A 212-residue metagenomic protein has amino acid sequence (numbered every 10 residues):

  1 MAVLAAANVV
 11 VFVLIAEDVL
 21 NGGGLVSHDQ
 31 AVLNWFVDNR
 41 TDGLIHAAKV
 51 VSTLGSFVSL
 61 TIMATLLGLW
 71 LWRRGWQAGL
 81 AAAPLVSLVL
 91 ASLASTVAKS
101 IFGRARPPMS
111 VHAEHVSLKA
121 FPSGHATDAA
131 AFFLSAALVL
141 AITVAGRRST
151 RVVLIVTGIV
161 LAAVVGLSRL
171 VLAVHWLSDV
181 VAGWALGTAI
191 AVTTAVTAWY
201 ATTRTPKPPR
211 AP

Functional and structural regions predicted by a protein language model:
M1-L4, L67-A91: Interfacial segments of alpha-helical transmembrane regions
M1-S59, S100-E114: N-terminal transmembrane-helix/juxtamembrane module of multi-pass inner/ER membrane proteins
F12, L44, A94, A98 (+3 more regions): Alpha-helical membrane-inserting segments
G43-L44, W76-L80, P107-P108, R147-V153: Membrane-helix interface segments
H46, M63-L69, A162-G166: Hydrophobic, membrane-inserted alpha-helices
S52-G75, F132-L140: Hydrophobic alpha-helical transmembrane segments
P84-A98, A185-G187: Small-residue-enriched core segments of transmembrane alpha-helices in multipass membrane transport and channel
V111-P212: Membrane-embedded catalytic cores of phosphoryl/pyrophosphoryl-handling enzymes
